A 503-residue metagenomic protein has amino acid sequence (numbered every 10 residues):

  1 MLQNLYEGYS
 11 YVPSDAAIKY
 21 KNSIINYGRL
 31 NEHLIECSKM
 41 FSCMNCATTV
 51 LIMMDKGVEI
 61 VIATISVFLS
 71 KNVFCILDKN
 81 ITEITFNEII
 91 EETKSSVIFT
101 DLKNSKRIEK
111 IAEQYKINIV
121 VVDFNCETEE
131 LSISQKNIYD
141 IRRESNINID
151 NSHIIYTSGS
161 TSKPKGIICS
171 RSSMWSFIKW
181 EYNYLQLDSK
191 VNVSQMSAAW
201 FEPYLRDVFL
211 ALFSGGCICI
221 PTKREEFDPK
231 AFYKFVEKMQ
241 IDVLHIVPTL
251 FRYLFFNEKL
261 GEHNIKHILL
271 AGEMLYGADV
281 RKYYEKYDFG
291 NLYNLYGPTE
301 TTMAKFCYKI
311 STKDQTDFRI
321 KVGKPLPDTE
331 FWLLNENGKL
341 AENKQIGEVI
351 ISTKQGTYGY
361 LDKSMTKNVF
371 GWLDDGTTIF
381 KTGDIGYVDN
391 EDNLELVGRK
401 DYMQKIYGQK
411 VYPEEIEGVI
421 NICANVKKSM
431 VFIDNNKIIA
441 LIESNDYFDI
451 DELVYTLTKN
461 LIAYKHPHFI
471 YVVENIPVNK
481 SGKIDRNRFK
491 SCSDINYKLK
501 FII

Functional and structural regions predicted by a protein language model:
A16-C43, T82-N87, C169-W175: Conserved AMP-binding/adenylate-forming core of the ANL superfamily
S23, M40-N80, N192-A198: Conserved AMP-binding/adenylate-forming
N26-G28, S152-K179: Conserved AMP-binding A3 loop
I35, D55, T82, L275 (+2 more regions): Core catalytic subdomain of AMP-forming adenylate-forming
C126-N151, T316-I320: Flexible, low-complexity linker/hinge segments
N137-Y156, L187-V193, A199: Conserved pre-ATP/AMP-binding loop-to-beta segment of ANL
K165-S194, E202-D242: Conserved AMP-binding/adenylation subdomain of ANL enzymes
S214-G216, V243-H245, F255-D317, K321 (+1 more regions): Gly/Ser/Thr-rich phosphate-binding loop
